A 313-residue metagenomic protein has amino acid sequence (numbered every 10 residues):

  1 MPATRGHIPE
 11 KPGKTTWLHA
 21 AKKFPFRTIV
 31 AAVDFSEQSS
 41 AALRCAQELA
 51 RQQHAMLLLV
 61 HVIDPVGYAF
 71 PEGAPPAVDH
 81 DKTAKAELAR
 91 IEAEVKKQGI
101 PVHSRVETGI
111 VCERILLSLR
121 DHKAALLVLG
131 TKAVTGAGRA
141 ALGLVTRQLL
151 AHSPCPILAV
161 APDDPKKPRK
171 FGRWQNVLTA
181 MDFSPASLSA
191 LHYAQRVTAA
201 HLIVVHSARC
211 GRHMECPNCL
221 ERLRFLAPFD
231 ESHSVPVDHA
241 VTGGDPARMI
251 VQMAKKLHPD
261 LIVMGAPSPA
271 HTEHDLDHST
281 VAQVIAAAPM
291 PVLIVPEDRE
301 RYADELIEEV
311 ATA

Functional and structural regions predicted by a protein language model:
M1-F24, Q38, P76, A93-L127 (+6 more regions): Structural beta-alpha unit
M1-Q38, I100, L126-T131, A141 (+5 more regions): Intrinsically disordered or low-complexity boundary/linker segments at protein termini and domain junctions
A3-A20, R44, E48, H61-A86 (+3 more regions): Acidic, proline/glycine-rich short linear motifs
L43, Q47, R51, L116 (+3 more regions): A structural alpha-helix within SAM-dependent methyltransferase catalytic domains
R51, R120-D121, A151, R196 (+2 more regions): Solvent-exposed polar/charged
L58-V60, H103-E107, L158, I203-V205 (+2 more regions): General small-molecule cofactor/ligand-binding pocket signal
A141-V145, N218-R222, D275-V281: Charged helix-capping and loop-helix junction motifs
